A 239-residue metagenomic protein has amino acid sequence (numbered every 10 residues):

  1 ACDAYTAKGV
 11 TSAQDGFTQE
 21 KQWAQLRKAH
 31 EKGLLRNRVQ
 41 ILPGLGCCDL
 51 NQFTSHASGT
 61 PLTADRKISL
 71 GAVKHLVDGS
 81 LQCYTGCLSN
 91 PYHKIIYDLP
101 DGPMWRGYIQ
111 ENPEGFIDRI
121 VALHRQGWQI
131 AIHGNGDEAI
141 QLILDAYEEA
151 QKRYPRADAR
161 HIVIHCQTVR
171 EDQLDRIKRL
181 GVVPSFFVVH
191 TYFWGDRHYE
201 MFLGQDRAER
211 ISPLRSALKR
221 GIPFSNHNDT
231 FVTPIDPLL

Functional and structural regions predicted by a protein language model:
A1-K8: Internal alpha/beta scaffold segment
T6, E31, Q151: Hydrophobic/aromatic-lined pockets within catalytic cores
T11-S12: Short acidic/polar active-site loop segments enriched in Thr and Asp
T18, C166-Q167: Flexible loop residues that form catalytic and substrate-binding hotspots at small-molecule/glycan-binding clefts
Q19-Q141, R176-V183, V188-V189, F231: Metal-coordinating catalytic core of metallo-dependent amide/deamination hydrolases
V121-A131, E138-H161, H165, E171-K178 (+1 more regions): His/Asp/Glu-enriched, well-ordered alpha-helical/loop segment that forms or immediately abuts the divalent-metal
